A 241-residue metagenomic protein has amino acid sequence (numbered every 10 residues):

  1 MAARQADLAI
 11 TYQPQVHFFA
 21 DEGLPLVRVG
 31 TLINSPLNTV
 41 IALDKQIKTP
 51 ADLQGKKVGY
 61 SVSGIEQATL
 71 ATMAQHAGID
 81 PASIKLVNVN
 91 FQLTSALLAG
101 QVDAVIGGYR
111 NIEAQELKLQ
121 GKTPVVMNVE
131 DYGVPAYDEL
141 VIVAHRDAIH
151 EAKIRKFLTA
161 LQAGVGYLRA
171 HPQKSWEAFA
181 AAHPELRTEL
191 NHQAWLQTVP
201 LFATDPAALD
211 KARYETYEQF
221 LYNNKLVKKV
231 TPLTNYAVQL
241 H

Functional and structural regions predicted by a protein language model:
M1-D80, K85-N90, T94-A99, D103-N111 (+2 more regions): Short, glycine-/small- and polar/acidic-enriched structural segments that line small-molecule recognition paths
P14-Q15, K45, Q92-A182: Pocket-lining segment of extracytoplasmic ligand-binding domains
A20, A71-Q75, K118, A180 (+1 more regions): Class I S-adenosyl-L-methionine
R28, W176-A178, K229-T231: Short, hydrophobic secondary-structure boundary micro-motifs
H76-P81, Q120-K122, A152, E185-L186 (+1 more regions): Short helix-capping segments at alpha-helix termini
H150-L226: Secondary-structure end/capping motifs
Y217-H241: C-terminal solvent-exposed extensions
